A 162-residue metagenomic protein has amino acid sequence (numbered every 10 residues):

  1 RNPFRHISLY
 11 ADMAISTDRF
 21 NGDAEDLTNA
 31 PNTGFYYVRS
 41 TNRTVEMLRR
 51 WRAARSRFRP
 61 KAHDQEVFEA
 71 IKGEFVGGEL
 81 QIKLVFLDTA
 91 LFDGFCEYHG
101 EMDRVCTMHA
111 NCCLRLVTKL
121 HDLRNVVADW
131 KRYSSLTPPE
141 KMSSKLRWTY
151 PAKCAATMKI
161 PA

Functional and structural regions predicted by a protein language model:
R1-P31, F35-V38, V45: GT-A fold catalytic core of metal-dependent nucleotide-sugar glycosyltransferases, centered on the diacidic
V38-A162: Catalytic core and acceptor-binding pocket of nucleotide-sugar-dependent glycosyltransferases
